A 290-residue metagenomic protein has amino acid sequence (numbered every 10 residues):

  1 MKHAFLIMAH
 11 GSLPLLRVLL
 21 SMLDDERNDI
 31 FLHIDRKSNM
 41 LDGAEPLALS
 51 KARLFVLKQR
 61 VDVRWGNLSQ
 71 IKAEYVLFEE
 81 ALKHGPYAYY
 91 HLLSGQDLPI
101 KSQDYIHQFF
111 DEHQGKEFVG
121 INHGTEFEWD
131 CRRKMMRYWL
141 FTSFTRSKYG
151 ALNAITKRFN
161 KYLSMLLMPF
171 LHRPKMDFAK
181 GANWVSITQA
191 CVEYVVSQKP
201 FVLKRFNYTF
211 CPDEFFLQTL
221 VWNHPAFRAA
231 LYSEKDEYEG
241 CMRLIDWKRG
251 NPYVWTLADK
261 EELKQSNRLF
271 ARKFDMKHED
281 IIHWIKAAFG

Functional and structural regions predicted by a protein language model:
M1-G290: ER/Golgi luminal nucleotide-sugar-dependent glycosyltransferases, focusing on the catalytic module
